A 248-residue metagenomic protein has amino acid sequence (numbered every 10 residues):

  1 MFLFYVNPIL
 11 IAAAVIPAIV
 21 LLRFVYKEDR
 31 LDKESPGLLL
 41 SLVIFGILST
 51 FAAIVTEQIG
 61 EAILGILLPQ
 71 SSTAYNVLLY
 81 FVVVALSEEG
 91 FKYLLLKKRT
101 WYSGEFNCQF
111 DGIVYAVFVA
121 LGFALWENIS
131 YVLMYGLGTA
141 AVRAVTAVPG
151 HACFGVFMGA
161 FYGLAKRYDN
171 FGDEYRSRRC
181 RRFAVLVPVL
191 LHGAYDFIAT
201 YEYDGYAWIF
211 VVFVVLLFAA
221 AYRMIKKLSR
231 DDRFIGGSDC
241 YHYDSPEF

Functional and structural regions predicted by a protein language model:
M1-F248: Hydrophobic alpha-helical segments at protein termini of multi-pass membrane proteins
